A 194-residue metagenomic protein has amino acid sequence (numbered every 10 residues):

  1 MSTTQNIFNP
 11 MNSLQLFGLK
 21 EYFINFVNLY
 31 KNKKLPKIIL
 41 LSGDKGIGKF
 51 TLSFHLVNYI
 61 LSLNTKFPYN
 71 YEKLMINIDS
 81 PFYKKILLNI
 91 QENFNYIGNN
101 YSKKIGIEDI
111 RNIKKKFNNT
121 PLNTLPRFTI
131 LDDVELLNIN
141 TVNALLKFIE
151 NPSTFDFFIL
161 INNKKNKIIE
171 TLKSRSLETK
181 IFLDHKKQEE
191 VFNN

Functional and structural regions predicted by a protein language model:
M1-L131, F157-I159, E170: P-loop/Walker A NTP-binding region and its immediately flanking N-terminal helices in P-loop NTPase folds
L88-N89, E135-N140: N-terminal functional module detector in eukaryotic proteins
I107-I110, I139-N143: Conserved strand-to-helix beginnings and helix N-cap segments that scaffold or border functional pockets
F117, D133-L137, K165: Conserved Walker B
N118, N143-L160: Conserved catalytic/switch belt of AAA+ P-loop NTPases
N140-I149, K164-L177: Short regulatory helix/loop adjacent to the ATP-binding pocket of P-loop NTPases
N163-K164, F182: Short, Lys/Arg-rich nucleic-acid/phosphate-binding segment
I169-N194: Conserved AAA+ ATPase core "coupling" helix
